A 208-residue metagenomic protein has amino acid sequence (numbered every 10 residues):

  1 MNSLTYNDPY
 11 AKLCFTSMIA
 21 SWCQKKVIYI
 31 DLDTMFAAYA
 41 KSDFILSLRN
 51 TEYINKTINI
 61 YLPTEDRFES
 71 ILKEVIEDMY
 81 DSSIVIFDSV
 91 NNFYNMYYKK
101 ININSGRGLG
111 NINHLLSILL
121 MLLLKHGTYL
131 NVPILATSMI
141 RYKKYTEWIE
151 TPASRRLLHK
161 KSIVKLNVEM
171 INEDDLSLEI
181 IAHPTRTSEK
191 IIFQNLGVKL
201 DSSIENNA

Functional and structural regions predicted by a protein language model:
M1-E74: Conserved P-loop
L4, V27-I30, I58-I60, V85 (+5 more regions): Hydrophobic beta-strand residues in large extracellular and virion-surface proteins
D33-A37, T64-R67, N91-F93, I140-K144 (+2 more regions): Conserved nucleotide-binding/hydrolysis micro-motifs of P-loop NTPases
S70-M79, L178-P184: Short, surface-exposed amphipathic charged segments that create phosphate/polyanion-binding patches used for binding
E77-L157: P-loop NTPase motor core
H126-A208: Phosphate-binding/switch region of NTP-binding enzymes
